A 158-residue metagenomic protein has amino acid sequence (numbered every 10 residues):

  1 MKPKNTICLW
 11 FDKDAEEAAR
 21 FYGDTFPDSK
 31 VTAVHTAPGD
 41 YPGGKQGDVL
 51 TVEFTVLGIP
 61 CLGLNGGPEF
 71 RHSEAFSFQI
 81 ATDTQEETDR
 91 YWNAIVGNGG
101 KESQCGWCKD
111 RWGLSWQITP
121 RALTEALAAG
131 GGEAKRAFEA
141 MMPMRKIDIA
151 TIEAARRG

Functional and structural regions predicted by a protein language model:
T6, V49, S103-C105: Short loop/turn microsegments at loop-to-beta-strand junctions
T6-C8, T51, S77-Q79: Short aromatic/hydrophobic contact patches that present stacked aromatics for nucleic-acid/ligand binding
L9-G58: Core segments of cupin and vicinal oxygen chelate
F11, A15, T25, V56-P60 (+4 more regions): Vicinal oxygen chelate
Y41-G43, E74-F76, R157-G158: A charge-rich, low-complexity, intrinsically flexible signal that marks solvent-exposed coils, linkers, repeats
A122-A140: A short, polar/charged loop-to-alpha-helix boundary motif
A134-G158: Acidic/histidine-enriched, glycine/proline-rich intrinsically disordered or flexible terminal extensions
